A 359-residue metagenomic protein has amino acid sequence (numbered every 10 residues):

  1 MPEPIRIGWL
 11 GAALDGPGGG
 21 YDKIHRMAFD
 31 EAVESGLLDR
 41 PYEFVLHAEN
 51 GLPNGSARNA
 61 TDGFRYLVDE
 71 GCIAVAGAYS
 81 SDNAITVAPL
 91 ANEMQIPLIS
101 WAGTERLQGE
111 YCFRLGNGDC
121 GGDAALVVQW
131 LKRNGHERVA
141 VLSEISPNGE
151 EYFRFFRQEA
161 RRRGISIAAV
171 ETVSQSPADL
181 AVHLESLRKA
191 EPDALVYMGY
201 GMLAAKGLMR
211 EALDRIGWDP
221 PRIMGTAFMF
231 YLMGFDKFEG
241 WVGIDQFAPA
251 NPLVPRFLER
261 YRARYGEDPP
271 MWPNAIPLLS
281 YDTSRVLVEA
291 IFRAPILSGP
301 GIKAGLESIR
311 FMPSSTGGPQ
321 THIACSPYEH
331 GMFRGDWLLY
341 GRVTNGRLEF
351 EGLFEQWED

Functional and structural regions predicted by a protein language model:
M1-D359: Extracytosolic ligand-binding ectodomains
